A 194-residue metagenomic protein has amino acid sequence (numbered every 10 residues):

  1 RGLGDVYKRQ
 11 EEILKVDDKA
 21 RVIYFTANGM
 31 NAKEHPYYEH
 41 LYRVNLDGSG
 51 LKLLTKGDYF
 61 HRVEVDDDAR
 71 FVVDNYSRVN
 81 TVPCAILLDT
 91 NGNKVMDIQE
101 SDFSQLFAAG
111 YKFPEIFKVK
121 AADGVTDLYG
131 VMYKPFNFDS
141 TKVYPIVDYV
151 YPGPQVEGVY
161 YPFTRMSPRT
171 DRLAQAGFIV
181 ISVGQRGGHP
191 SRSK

Functional and structural regions predicted by a protein language model:
R1, D17, Y24-H35, V73-N80 (+1 more regions): Beta-strand C-termini and the immediately following turn/loop, strongest in propeller blades
G2-Y7: Short, small-residue-biased leader/transition segments that mark boundaries at the very start of proteins
K8-R9, L54-D58: Surface loop/turn motifs at the tips and blade-to-blade linkers of beta-strand repeat domains
E12, G50-L53, K94: Residue-level detector of beta-propeller blades
I13-K15, R62: Conserved beta-strand position repeated once per blade in WD40 beta-propeller domains
A20, F60-K194: Serine-hydrolase catalytic core recognition
Y37-L41, S49, P83: Repetitive beta-architecture junctions, highlighting loop-to-beta-strand starts across blade-like repeats
N45-S49, T90-N91: Short loop/turn segments that connect beta-strands within beta-propeller blades
